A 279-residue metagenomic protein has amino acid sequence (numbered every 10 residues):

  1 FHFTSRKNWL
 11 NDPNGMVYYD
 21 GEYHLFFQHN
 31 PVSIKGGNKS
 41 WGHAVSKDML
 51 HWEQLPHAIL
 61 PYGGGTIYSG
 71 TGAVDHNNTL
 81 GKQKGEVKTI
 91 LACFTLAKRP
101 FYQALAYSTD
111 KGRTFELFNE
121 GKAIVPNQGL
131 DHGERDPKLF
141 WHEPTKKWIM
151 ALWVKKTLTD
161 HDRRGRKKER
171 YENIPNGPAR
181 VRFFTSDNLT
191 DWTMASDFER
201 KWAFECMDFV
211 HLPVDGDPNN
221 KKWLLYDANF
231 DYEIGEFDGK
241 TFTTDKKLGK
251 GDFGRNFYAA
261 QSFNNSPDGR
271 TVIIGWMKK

Functional and structural regions predicted by a protein language model:
F1-P137, W141-M207, H211-R255, P267-K279: Beta-rich carbohydrate-recognition and catalytic domains
Y258: Catalytic and ligand-binding motifs that coordinate phosphates/metal ions in nucleic-acid-processing enzymes
S262: Phosphate/diphosphate-binding loops
